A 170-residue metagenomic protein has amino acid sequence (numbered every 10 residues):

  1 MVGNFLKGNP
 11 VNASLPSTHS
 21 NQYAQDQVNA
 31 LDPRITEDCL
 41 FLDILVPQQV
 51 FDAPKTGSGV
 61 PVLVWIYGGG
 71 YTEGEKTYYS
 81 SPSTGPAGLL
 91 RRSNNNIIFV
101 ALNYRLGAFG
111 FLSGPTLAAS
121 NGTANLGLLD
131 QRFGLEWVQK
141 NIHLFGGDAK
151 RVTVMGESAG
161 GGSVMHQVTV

Functional and structural regions predicted by a protein language model:
M1-P33: Surface-exposed, low-complexity/disordered Ser/Thr/Gly/Pro/Asn-rich loops and linkers
N29-V170: Serine-hydrolase-like catalytic core of hydrolytic proteins
